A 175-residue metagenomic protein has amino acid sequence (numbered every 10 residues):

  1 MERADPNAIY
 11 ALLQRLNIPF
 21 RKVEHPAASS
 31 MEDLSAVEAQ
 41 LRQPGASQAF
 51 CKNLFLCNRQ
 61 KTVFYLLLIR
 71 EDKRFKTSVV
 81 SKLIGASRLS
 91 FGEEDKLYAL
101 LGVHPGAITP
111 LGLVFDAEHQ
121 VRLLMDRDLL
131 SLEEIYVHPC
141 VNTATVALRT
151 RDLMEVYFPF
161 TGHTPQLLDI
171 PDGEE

Functional and structural regions predicted by a protein language model:
M1-E175: Extended, low-hydrophobicity, polar/charged segments
